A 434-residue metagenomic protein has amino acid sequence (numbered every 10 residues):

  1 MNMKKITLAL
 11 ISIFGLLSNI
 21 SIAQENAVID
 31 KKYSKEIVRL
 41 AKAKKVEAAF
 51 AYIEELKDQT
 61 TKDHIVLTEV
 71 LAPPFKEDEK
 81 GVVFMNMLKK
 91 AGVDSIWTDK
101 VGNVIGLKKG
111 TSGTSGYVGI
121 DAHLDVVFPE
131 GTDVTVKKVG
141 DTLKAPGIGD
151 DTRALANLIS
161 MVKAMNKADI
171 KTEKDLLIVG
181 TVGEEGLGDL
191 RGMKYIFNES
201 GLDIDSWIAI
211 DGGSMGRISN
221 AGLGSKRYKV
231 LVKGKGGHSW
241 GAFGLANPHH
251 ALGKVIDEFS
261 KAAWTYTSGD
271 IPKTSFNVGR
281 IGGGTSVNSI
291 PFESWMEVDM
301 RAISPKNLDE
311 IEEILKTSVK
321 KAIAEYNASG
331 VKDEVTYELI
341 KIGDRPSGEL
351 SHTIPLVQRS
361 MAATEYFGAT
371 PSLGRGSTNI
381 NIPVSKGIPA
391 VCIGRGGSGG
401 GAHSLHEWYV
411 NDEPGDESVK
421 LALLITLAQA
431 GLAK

Functional and structural regions predicted by a protein language model:
M1-E25: Bacterial Sec-dependent N-terminal signal peptides
Q24-V70, G222-G224: N-terminal hydrophobic or amphipathic helices/low-complexity stretches enriched in small/hydrophobic/Pro/Gly
N26-K44, A48, H249-K434: Metal-dependent amide/peptide-bond hydrolase catalytic core, centered on the "pita-bread" metallohydrolase fold
V46-I53, T68-F75, T142-I148, P346: Second-shell loop/turn segments in exported
K62-T114: A non-catalytic alpha/beta surface segment that caps or lines the substrate-entry region of metallo-dependent hydrolase
L107-T152: Catalytic-core environment of secreted peptidases
I120, K138-L187, Y228-V232, G241-A263 (+3 more regions): Alpha-helical metal-binding/catalytic segments enriched in His/Glu/Asp
G147-L223, G269, S275, N288 (+1 more regions): Acidic/histidine-rich catalytic neighborhood of metal-dependent amide-processing enzymes
